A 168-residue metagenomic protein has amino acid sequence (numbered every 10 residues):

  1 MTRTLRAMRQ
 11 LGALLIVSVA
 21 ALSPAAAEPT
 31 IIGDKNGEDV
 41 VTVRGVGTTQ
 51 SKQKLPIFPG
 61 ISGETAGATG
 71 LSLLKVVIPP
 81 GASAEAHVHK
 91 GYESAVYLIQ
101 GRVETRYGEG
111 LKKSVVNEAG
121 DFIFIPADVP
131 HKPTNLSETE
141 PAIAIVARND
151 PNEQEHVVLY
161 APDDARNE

Functional and structural regions predicted by a protein language model:
M1-G12: Bacterial N-terminal signal peptides that target proteins for export
L11-A21: Bacterial N-terminal signal peptides
A25-G70, E85, V158-E168: A short, N-terminal "cap"/entry segment at the start of jelly-roll beta-barrel domains of the cupin/DSBH fold
A68-L73, T139: Extracytoplasmic
L74-H89: Conserved short histidine dyad/triad with adjacent acidic residue
S83, Y92-E118: A short beta-strand-loop-beta hairpin characteristic of the jelly-roll/cupin
E85-A86, T105-R106, S114, I125 (+1 more regions): Short beta-strand His + acidic residue motifs that chelate non-heme Fe in jelly-roll/DSBH and cupin folds
E118-A119, A127-Q154: Ligand-binding loop in jelly-roll beta-barrel domains
